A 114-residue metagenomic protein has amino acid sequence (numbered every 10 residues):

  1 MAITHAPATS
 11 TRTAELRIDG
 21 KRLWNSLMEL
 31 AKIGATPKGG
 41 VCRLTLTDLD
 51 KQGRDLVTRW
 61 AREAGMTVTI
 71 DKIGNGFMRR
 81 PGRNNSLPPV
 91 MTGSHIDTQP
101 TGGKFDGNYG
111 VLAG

Functional and structural regions predicted by a protein language model:
M1-G39, P81: N-terminal hydrophobic or amphipathic helices/low-complexity stretches enriched in small/hydrophobic/Pro/Gly
D19-E29, L49, G53-V57, P88: General structural feature for long, well-ordered alpha-helical segments within catalytic domains of soluble enzymes
L30, T92, K104-G114: Alpha-helical metal-binding/catalytic segments enriched in His/Glu/Asp
T36-P81: A non-catalytic alpha/beta surface segment that caps or lines the substrate-entry region of metallo-dependent hydrolase
P37, N85, Q99: Short, acidic Gly/Pro/Ser/Thr-rich loop/turn segments
A64, N85-V90: Short coil/turn connectors at secondary-structure junctions
I70-D71, P100-N108: Active-site nucleophile and cofactor-binding loops and adjacent substrate-binding regions of central metabolic enzymes
P88-P100: Glycine/charged-rich beta-loop-alpha catalytic/anionic-binding loops adjacent to active sites
